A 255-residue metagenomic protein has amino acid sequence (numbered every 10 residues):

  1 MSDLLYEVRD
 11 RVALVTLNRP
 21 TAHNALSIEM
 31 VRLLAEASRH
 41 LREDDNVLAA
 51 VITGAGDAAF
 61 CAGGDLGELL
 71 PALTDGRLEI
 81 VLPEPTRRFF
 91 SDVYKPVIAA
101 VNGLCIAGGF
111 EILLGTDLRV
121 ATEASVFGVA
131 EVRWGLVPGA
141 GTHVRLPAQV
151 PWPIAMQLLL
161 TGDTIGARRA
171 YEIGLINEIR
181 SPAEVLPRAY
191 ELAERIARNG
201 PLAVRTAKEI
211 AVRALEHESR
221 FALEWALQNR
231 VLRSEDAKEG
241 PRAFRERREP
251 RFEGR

Functional and structural regions predicted by a protein language model:
M1-T53, D57, A72: Conserved CoA-thioester-binding segment of acyl-CoA-metabolizing enzymes
P20, V120-S125, I176-A222, N229 (+2 more regions): C-terminal long alpha-helix characteristic of the crotonase
V31-A35, R39, E43, L66-C105 (+3 more regions): An acidic, glycine-rich surface segment that forms the CoA-thioester-binding/catalytic face of crotonase-fold enzymes
A55, F89-W134, P138, T164: Glycine-rich beta-to-alpha active-site loop
V144-P153: Hydrophobic, secondary-structure "cap" segments at the distal end of domains
D163-R169: Acidic, divalent-metal-coordinating active-site segment for phosphoryl/phosphodiester hydrolysis, typified by short
R242-R255: Terminal low-complexity tails and localization/encapsulation signals of metabolic enzymes
